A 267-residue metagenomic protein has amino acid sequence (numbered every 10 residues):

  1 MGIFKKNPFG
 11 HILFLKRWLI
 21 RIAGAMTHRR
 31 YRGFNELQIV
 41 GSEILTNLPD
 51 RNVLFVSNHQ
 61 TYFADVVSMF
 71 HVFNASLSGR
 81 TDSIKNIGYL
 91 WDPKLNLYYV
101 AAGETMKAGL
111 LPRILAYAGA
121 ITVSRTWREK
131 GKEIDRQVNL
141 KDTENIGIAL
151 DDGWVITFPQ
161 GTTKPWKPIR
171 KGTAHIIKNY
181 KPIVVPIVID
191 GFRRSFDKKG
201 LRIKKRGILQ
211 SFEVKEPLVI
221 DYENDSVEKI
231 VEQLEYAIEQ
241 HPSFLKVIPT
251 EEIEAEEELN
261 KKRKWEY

Functional and structural regions predicted by a protein language model:
G2-V40, S68, G109-A118: A transmembrane-helix-recognition feature enriched in membrane-embedded lipid enzymes and envelope glyco-/phospholipid
T27-Q60, F70: Helix-to-loop junction immediately C-terminal to a conserved catalytic motif
Q38-G41, K107, N139-T143, I169-T173: Amphipathic coiled-coil/heptad-repeat helices and related helical stalk/stem segments that mediate oligomerization
P49-E133: Catalytic core of membrane glycerolipid acyltransferases/transacylases, capturing the structured, soluble-facing
I121-W166: Internal catalytic-core helix/loop-beta-alpha segment that presents or stabilizes conserved functional determinants
D151-I156, G161-K229: A cross-family acyltransferase "interaction/gating" segment
I230-P242: Short, well-structured alpha-helical segments that form the helix of a local strand-helix-strand
P249-Y267: Short, highly charged C-terminal tails/helix-capping segments
